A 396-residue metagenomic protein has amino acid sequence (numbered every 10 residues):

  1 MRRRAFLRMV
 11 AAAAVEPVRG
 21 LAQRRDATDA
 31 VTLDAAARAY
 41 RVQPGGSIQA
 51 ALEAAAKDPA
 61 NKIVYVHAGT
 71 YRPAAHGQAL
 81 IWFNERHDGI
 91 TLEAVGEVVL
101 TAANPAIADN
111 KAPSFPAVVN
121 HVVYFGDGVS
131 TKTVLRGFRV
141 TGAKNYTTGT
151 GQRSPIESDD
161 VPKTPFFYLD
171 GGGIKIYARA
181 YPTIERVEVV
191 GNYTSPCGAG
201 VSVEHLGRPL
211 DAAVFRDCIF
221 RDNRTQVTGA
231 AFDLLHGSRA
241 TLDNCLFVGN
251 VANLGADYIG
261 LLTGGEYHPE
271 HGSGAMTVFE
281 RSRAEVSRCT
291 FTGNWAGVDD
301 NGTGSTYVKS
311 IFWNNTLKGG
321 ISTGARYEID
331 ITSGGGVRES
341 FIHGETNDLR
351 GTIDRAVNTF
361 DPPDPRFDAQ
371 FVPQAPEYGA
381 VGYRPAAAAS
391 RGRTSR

Functional and structural regions predicted by a protein language model:
A5-Q23: N-terminal export signals
A27-A35, I107-P113, A117, T306-V308 (+1 more regions): Acidic, glycine- and Ser/Thr-rich low-complexity intrinsically disordered tracts in extracellular/secreted proteins
T32-H67, G77, W82, E377-A386: Acidic Gly/Asp/Thr-rich repetitive segments characteristic of extracellular carbohydrate-active and adhesion proteins
A37, N61, A68, Q78 (+13 more regions): Surface-exposed or flexible loop/turn and strand-edge residues in extracellular/cell-surface modules
Q49, E53-P59, R72-E93, V99-R136 (+3 more regions): Extracellular beta-strand-rich solenoid/capping regions of secreted or surface-exposed proteins that bind or remodel
H67, G96-E97, T131-K144, Y181-Y193 (+8 more regions): Right-handed parallel beta-helix
L80, N120-V122, Y146-T147, T164 (+9 more regions): Structural detector of coil-to-beta-strand junctions
